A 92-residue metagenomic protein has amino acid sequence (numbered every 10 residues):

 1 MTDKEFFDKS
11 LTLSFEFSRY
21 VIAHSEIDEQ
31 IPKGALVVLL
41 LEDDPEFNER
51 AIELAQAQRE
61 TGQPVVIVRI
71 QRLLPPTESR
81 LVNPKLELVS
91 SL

Functional and structural regions predicted by a protein language model:
M1-L92: Terminal, compositionally biased segments used for targeting/anchoring and flexible tails
